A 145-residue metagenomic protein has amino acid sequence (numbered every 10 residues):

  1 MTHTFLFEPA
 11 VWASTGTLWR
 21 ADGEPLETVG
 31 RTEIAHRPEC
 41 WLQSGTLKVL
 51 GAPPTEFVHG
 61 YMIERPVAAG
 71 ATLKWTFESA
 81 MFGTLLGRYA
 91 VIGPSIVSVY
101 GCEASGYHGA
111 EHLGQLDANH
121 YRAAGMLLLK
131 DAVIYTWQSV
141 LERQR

Functional and structural regions predicted by a protein language model:
M1-V11, H36: N-terminal helix-cap/turn-to-beta initiation motif at the start of protein domains
T2-L6, G83, Q144-R145: Anionic, Ser/Thr-rich low-complexity intrinsically disordered regions
P9, P38, G93, D117-A118: Residue-level signal for tight coil/turn positions that link beta-strands
T15-A110: Central antiparallel beta-sheet cores of small beta-barrel/beta-sandwich binding domains
E111-H120, A124-R145: Edge beta-strand at a domain terminus
